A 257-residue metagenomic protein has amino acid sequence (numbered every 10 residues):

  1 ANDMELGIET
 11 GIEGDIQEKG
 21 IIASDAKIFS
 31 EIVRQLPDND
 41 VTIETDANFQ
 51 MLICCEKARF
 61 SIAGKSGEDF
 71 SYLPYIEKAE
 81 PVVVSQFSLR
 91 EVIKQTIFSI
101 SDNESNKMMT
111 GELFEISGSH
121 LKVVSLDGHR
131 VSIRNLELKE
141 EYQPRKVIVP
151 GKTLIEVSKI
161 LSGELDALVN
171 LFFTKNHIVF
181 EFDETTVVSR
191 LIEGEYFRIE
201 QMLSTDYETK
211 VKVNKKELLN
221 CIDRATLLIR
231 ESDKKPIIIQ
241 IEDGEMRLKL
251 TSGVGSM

Functional and structural regions predicted by a protein language model:
A1-M257: Structural preference for solvent-exposed beta-strand-turn elements and adjacent flexible terminal/loop segments within
